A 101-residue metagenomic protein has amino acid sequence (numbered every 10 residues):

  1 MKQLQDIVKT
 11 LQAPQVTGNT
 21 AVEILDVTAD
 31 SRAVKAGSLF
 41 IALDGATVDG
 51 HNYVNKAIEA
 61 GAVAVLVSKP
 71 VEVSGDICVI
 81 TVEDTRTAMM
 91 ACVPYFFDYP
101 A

Functional and structural regions predicted by a protein language model:
K2-A101: Short, basic phosphate-binding NTP loop
